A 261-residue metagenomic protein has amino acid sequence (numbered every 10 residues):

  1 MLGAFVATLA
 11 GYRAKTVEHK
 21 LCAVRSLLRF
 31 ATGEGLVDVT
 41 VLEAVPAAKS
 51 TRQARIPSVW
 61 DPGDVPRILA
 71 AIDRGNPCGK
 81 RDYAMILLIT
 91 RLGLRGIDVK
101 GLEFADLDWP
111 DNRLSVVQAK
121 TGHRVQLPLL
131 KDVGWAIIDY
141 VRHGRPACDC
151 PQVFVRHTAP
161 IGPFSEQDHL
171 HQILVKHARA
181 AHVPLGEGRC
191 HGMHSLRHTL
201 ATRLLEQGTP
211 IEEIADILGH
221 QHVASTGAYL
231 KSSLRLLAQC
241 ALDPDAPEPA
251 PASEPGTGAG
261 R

Functional and structural regions predicted by a protein language model:
M1-R261: Conserved catalytic core of the tyrosine transesterase superfamily
